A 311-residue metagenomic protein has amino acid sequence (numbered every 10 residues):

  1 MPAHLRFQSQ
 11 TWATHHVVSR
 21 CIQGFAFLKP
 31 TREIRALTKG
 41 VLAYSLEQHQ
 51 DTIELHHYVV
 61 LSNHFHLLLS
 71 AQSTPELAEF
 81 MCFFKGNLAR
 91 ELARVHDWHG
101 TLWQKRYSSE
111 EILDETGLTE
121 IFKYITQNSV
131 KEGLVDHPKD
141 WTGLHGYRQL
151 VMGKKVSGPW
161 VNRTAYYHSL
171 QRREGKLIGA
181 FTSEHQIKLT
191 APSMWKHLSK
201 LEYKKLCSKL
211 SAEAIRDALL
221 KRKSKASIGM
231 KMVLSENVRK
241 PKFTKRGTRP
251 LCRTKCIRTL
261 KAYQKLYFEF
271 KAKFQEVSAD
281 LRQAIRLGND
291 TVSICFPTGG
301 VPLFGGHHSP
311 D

Functional and structural regions predicted by a protein language model:
M1-D311: Short catalytic/metal-binding and nucleic-acid-binding patches
